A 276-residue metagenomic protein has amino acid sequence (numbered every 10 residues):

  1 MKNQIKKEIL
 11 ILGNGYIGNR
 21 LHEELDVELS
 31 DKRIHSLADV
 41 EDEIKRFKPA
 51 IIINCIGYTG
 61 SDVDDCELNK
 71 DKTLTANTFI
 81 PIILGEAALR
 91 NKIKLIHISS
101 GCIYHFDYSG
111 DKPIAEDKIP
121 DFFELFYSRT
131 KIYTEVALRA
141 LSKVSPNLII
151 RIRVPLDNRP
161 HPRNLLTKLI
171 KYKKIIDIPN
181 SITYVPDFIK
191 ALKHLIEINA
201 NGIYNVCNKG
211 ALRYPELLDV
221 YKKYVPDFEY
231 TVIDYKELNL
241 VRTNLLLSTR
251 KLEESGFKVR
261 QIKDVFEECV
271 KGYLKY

Functional and structural regions predicted by a protein language model:
K2-L25: N-terminal Rossmann NAD(P)H-binding glycine-rich loop of SDR-like oxidoreductase domains
L12, I52-I56, L95-G101, I150-I152: SDR active-site strand-loop-helix element
E28-D39: Rossmann-fold cofactor-recognition segment
L37-N77, L89: NAD(P)H-binding glycine-rich loop region in Rossmannoid oxidoreductase-like domains and their noncatalytic homologs
D71, T75, F79, I103-I150 (+1 more regions): Catalytic helix-loop patch of NAD(P)-dependent Rossmann-fold dehydrogenases
V136-D187: NAD(P)-dependent short-chain dehydrogenase/reductase
A191-N244: Mid/C-terminal beta-alpha module of Rossmann-like enzyme folds, strongest in SDR-family dehydrogenases/epimerases
R213-D219, I233-Y276: Conserved C-terminal active-site "lid" loop/helix of NAD(P)H-dependent oxidoreductases that clamps the redox cofactor
